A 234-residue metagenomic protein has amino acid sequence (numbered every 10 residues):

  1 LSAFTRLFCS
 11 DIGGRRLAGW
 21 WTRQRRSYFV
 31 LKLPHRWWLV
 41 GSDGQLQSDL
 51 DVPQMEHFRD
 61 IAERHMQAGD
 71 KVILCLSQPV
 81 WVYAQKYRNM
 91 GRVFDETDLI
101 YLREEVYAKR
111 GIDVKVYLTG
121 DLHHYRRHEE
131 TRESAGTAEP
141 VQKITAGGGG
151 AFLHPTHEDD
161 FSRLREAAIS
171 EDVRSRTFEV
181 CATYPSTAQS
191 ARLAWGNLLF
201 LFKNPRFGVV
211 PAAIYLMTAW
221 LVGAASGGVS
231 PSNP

Functional and structural regions predicted by a protein language model:
L1-I73, Y83-A182: Extended active-site neighborhood of metal-dependent phosphoesterases/phosphodiesterases
C75-S77: A cross-family glycoside hydrolase active-site/sugar-binding cleft signature
V80: Acidic, metal-coordinating catalytic cores used for nucleic-acid/nucleotide bond scission and strand-transfer chemistry
N89, S170-P234: Non-catalytic terminal accessory segments
